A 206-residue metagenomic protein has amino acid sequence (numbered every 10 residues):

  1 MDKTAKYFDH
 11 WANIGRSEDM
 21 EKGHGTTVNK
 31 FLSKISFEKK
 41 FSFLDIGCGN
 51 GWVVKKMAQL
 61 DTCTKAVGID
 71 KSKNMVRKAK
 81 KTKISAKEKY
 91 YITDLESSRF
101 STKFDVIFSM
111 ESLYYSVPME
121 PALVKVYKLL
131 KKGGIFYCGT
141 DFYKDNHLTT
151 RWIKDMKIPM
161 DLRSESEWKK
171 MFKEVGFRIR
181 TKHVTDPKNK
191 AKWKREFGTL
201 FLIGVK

Functional and structural regions predicted by a protein language model:
M1-S36, K56, K144-D145: Conserved class I S-adenosyl-L-methionine
L44-I46, N50-S97: Class I SAM-dependent methyltransferase SAM/SAH-binding core
F108: A conserved beta-strand element that flanks and buttresses the S-adenosyl-L-methionine
E120-K132: A short glycine-rich, Lys/Arg-flanked "PGG" loop and its adjoining helix->strand segment in the class I
G133-T140: Conserved beta-strand signature within the Rossmann-like core of class I S-adenosyl-L-methionine
D141-P159: Short, glycine-/aromatic-enriched active-site segment of Class I SAM-dependent methyltransferases
M160-G176, K182: Short alpha-helix
K188-K206: Core SAM-dependent methyltransferase catalytic element
